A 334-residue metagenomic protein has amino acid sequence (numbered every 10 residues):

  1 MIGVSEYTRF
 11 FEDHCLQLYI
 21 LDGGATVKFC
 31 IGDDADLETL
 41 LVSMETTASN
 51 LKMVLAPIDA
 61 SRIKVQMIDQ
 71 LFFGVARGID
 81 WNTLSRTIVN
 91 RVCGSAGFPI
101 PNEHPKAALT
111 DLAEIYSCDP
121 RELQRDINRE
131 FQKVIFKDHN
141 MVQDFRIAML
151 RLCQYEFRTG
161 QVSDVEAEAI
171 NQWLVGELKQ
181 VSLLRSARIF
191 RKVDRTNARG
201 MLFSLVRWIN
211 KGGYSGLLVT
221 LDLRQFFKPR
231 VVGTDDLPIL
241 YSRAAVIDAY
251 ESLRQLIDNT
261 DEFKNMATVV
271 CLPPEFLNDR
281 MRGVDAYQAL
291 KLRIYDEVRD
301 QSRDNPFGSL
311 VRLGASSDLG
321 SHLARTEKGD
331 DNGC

Functional and structural regions predicted by a protein language model:
M1-C15: N-terminal pre-Walker A segment at the start of P-loop NTPase domains
E6-F10, D34-L37, N197-R199, I247-Y250: A short linear-motif detector with a strong N-terminal bias
I20-G212, C334: P-loop NTPase nucleotide-binding core
L152-C334: The catalytic "switch" region of P-loop NTPases
